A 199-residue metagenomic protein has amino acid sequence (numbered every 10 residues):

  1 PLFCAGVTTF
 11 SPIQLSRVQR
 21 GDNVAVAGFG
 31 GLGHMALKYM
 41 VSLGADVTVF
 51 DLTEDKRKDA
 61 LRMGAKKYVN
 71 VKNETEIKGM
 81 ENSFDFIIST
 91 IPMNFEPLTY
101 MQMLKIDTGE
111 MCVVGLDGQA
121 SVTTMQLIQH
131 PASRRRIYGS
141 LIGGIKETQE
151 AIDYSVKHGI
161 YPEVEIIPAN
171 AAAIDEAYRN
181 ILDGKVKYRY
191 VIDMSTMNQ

Functional and structural regions predicted by a protein language model:
P1-N73: Mid-domain Rossmann-like dinucleotide-binding core that forms the NAD(H)/NADP(H) cofactor-binding site
T53-K56, N94, G118: Helix N-cap at the beta1-alpha1 junction of Rossmann-like dinucleotide-binding domains, i.e., the first residues
N73, I91-P92, G115-L116: Short glycine-/small-residue-rich Rossmann-like dinucleotide-binding loops
K78-D85: A short acidic, Gly/Pro-enriched loop at the edge of an enzyme's catalytic core that lines a small-molecule cofactor
I88: N-terminal Rossmann-like NAD(P) cofactor-binding module of classical short-chain dehydrogenase/reductase
L104-D107: Helix-to-beta-strand junctions that scaffold the AdoMet/dcAdoMet cofactor pocket in Class I SAM-dependent enzymes
G115-R134, I145-Y154: Rossmann-fold NAD(P)-binding glycine/threonine-rich loop
I145-Q199: C-terminal hydrophobic helical "lid"/dimerization subdomain of Rossmann-like NAD(P)H-dependent oxidoreductases
